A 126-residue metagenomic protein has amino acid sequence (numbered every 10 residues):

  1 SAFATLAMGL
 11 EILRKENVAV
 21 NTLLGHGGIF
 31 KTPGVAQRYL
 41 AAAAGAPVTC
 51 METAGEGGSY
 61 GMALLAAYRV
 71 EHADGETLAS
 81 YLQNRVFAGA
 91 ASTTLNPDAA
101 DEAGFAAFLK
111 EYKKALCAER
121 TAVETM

Functional and structural regions predicted by a protein language model:
S1-M126: Glycine/Thr-rich phosphate-binding loops that ligate phosphate moieties of nucleotide and other phosphorylated ligands
